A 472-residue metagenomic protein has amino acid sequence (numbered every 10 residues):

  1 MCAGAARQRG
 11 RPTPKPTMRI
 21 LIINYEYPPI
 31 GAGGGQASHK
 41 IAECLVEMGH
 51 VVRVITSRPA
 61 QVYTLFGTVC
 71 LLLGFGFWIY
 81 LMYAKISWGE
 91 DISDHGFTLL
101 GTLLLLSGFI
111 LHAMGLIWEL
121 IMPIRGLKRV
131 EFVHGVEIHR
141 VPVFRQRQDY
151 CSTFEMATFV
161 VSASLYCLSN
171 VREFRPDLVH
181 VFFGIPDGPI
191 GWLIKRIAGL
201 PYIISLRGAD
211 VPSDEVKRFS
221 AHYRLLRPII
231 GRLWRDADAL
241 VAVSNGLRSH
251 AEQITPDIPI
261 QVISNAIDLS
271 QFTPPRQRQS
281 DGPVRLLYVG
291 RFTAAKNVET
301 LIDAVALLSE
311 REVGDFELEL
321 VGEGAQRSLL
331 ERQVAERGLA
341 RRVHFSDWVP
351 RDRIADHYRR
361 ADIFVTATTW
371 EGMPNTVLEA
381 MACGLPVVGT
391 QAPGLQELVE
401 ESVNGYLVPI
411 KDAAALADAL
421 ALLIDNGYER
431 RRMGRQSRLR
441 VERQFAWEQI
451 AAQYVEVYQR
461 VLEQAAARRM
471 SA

Functional and structural regions predicted by a protein language model:
A198-I203, V211-R232, L269: Nucleotide-sugar donor phosphate/pyrophosphate-binding loop at the beta->alpha transition of glycosyltransferases
W234, W348-V349, D356-A361: Short alpha-helical donor nucleotide-sugar binding micro-motif in glycosyltransferases
G246, A266: Carbohydrate-associated surface elements
R278-V305, E319: Conserved donor-binding/catalytic core segment of Leloir-type glycosyltransferases
T369: Aromatic "clamp/platform" in nucleotide-sugar-dependent glycosyltransferases that forms part of the donor/acceptor
P386-G389: Short hydrophobic beta-strand element within catalytic cores of glycosyltransferases and related nucleotide-activated
E401-S402, Y406-A413, L422-G427: Conserved acidic donor-binding segment of nucleotide-sugar-dependent glycosyltransferases
A415, L422, E429-Q444, Q453-E456: A short, well-ordered alpha-helix in the C-terminal region of glycosyltransferases
